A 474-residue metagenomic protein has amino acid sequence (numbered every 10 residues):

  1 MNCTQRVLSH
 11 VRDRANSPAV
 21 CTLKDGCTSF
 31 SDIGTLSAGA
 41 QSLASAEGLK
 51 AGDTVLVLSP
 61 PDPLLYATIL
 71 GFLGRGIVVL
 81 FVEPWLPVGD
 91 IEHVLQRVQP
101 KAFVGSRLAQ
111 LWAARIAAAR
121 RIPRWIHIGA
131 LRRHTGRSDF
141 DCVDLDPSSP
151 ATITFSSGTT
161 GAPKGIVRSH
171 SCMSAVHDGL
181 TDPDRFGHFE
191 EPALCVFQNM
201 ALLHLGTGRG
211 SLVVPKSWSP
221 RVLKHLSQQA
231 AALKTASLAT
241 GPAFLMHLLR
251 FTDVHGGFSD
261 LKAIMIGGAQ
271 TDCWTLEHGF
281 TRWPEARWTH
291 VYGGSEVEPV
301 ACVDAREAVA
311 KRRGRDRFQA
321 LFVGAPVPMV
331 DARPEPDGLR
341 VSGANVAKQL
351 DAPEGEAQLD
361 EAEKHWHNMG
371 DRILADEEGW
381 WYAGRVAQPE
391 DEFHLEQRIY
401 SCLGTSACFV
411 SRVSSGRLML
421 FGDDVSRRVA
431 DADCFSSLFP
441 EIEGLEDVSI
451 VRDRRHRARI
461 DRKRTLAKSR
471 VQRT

Functional and structural regions predicted by a protein language model:
G26, S42-W85, E190-P192, V196: Conserved AMP-binding/adenylate-forming
S29-S31, V143, A151-D178, G210: Conserved AMP-binding A3 loop
I33-S42, P147, I166-G187: Conserved structural elements of the adenylate-forming
L56-S59, C172, D182-S217: Conserved AMP-binding loop of ANL adenylate-forming enzymes
I69, P84-R115, G136-R137, S174-A193 (+1 more regions): Conserved ATP-dependent adenylate/AMP-binding module captured primarily in the ANL superfamily
F103, L238, G343, E363-E441 (+2 more regions): AMP-binding/adenylate-forming catalytic core of the ANL superfamily
S237, F251-R317: Gly/Ser/Thr-rich phosphate-binding loop
F322-M329, R333-H365, R385-P389: Conserved ATP/PPi-binding loop(s) of AMP-dependent carboxylate-activating enzymes
